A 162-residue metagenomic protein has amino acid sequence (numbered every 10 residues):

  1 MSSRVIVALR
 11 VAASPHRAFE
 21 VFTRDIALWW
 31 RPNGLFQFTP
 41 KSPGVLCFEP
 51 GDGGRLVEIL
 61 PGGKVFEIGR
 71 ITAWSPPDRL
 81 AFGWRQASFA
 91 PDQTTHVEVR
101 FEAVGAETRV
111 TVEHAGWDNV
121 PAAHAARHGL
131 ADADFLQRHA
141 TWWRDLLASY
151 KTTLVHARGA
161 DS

Functional and structural regions predicted by a protein language model:
M1-G44: Hydrophobic ligand-binding cavity/cleft-lining segments
V7-L9, I68-A73, T95-A103: Hydrophobic/aromatic beta-strand elements that line small-molecule binding cavities or substrate pockets in beta-rich
A18-F22, L56, I71, F82 (+3 more regions): Hydrophobic pocket/interface hotspot
T39-G44, A148-S162: Short, highly charged C-terminal tails/helix-capping segments
P40-Q86: Glycine-rich portal/gate segments that line the openings of hydrophobic small-molecule binding cavities
G63, F89-D92, L146: Short glycine/serine/proline-enriched coil/turn segments at secondary-structure junctions
A87-R138, D161: Beta-strand/loop substructures that line and gate deep hydrophobic ligand-binding cavities in soluble
